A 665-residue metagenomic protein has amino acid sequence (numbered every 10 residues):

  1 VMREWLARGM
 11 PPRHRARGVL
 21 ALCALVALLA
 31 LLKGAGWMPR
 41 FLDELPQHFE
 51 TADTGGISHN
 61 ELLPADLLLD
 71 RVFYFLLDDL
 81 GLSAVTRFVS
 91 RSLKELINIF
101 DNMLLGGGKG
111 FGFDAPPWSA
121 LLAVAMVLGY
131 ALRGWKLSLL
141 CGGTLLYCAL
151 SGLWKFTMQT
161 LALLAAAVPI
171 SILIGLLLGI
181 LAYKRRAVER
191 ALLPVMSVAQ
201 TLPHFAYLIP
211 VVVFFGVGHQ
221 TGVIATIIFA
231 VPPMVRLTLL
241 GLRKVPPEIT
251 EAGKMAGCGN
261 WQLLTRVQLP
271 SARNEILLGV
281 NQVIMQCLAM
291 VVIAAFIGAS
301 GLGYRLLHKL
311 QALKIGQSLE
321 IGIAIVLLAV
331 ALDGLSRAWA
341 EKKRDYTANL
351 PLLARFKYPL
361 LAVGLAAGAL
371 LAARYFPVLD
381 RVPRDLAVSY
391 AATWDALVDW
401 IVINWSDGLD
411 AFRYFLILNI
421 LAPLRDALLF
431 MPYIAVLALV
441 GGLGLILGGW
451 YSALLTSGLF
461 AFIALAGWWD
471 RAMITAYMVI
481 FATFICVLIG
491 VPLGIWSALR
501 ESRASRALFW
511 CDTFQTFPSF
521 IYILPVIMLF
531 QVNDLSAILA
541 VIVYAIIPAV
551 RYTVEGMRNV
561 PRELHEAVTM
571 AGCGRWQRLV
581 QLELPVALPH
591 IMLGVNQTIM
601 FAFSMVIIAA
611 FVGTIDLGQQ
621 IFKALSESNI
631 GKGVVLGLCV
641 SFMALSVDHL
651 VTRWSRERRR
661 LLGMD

Functional and structural regions predicted by a protein language model:
V1, A125-A131, C141-M158, A167-M196 (+3 more regions): Transmembrane-helix boundary motif in ABC transporter permease subunits
V1-Y130, W135-K136, D345-Y451, D665: Membrane-topology segments of multi-pass transport proteins
A120-V127, G142-L145, A206-P210, P270 (+4 more regions): Hydrophobic, membrane-inserted alpha-helices
C148, L163-A166, I170-L177, Y183 (+5 more regions): Generic hydrophobic transmembrane alpha-helix motif, especially the helices
V168, I224, I228-F229, N260-I293 (+8 more regions): Transmembrane alpha-helices
V213, L242, Q286-L328, R344 (+3 more regions): Glycine-rich helix-loop "coupling/hinge" segments at transmembrane-helix boundaries in multipass transporters
M234-V280, A549-Q597, I621: Short cytoplasmic-facing helical segments at TM-TM junctions of multi-pass membrane proteins
R243, N274, L278, L319-F376 (+2 more regions): C-terminal transmembrane helix and the adjacent membrane-cytosol boundary/short C-terminal tail of inner/organellar
